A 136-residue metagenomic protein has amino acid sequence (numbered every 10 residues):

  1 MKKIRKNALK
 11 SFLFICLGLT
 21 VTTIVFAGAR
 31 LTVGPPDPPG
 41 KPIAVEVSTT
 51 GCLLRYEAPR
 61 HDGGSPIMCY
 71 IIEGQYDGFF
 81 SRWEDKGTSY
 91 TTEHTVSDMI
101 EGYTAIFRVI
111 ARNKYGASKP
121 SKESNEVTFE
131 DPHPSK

Functional and structural regions predicted by a protein language model:
K3-I15: Bacterial N-terminal signal peptides that target proteins for export
F14-T22: Bacterial N-terminal signal peptides
F26-G63, E101, Y115-K136: Pro/Thr/Ser/Gly-rich low-complexity, intrinsically disordered linker/stalk tracts
R60-E73: Solvent-exposed loop/turn segments flanking beta-strands in beta-repeat/beta-sandwich domains
G74-F80: Change "in extracellular beta-sheet-rich domains … of secreted and cell-surface proteins" to "in beta-sheet-rich domains
E84-T91: Short beta-strand segments within Ig-like beta-sandwich modules, predominantly Fibronectin type-III
V96-S118: Beta-strand-rich modules
